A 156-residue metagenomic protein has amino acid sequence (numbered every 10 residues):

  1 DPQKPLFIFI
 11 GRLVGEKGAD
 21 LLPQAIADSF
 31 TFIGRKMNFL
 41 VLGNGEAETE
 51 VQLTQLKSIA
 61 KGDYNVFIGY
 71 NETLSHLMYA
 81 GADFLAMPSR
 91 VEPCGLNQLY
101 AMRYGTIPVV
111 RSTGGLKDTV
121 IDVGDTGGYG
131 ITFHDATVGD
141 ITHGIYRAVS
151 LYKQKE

Functional and structural regions predicted by a protein language model:
D1-E16: Conserved donor-binding/catalytic core segment of Leloir-type glycosyltransferases
P5, M37, G128: Nucleotide donor/acceptor-binding cores
R12, L42-N44, G69, R111 (+1 more regions): Cofactor-binding loop segments of dinucleotide-utilizing enzymes, especially the Rossmann-like FAD- and NAD(P)+-binding
K17-A19, G95: Active-site helix-initiating loop/hinge in glycosyltransferases
P23-A27: Short acidic-capped amphipathic helix/loop micro-motif used as an active-site/signal-coupling element
I33-L77: Nucleotide-activated donor-binding/catalytic signature segment of Leloir-type glycosyltransferases, i.e., the conserved
L77-E156: Catalytic binding pocket for nucleotide-activated donors in carbohydrate/polymer assembly enzymes
